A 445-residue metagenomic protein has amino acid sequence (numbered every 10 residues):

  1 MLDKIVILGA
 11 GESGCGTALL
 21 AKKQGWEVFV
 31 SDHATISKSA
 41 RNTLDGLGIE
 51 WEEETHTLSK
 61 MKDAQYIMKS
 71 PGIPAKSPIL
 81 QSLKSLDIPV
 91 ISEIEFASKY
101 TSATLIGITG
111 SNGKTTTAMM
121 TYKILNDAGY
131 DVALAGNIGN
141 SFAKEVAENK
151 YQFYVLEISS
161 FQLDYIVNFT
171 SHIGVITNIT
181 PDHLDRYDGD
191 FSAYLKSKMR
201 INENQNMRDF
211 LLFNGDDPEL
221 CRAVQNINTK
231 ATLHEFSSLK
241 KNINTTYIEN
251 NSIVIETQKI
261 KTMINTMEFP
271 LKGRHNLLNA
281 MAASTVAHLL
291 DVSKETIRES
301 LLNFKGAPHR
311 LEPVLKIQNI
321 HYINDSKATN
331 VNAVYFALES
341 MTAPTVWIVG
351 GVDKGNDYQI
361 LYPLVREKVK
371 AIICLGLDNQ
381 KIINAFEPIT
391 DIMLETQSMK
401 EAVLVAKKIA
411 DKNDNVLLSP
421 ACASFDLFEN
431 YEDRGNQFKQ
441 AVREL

Functional and structural regions predicted by a protein language model:
M1-S92, F96, N384, L394: N-terminal leader/targeting and accessory segments in enzymes
K4, G16-Q24, M263-K370: Nucleotide phosphate-binding/pyrophosphate-handling subdomain across enzymes that bind or process nucleotide phosphates
G11, A34, I138, D216-D217 (+2 more regions): Residues in the short beta-alpha loop(s) of Rossmann-like NAD(P)-binding domains
E12, P74, N112-T116, L277 (+2 more regions): Residue-level detector of alpha-helix initiation sites
L20-K23, L58-K62, P71-G215, E219-A231 (+3 more regions): Phosphate-binding loop of NTP-binding sites
E27-H33, L211-G215, I348-V349, K368-L377: Short internal beta-strands
R41-N42, Q359-D414: C-terminal helical cap/extension that packs against the catalytic core of soluble nucleotide-cofactor enzymes
E52-T55, I91-E95, N228-I248, R298-L302 (+3 more regions): Beta-strand->loop->alpha-helix junctions that form or flank phosphate-binding loops in nucleotide-handling enzymes
